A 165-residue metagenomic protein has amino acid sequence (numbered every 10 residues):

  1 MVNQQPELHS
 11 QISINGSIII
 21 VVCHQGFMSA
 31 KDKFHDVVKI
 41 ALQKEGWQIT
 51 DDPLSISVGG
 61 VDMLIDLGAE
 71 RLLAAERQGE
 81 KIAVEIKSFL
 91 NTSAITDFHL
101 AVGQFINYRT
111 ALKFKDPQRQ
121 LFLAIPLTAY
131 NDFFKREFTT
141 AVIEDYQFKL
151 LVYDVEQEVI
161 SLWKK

Functional and structural regions predicted by a protein language model:
N3-N15, K149-K165: Charged phosphate-binding loop/patch that engages nucleotide di/tri-phosphates or the phosphate backbone of nucleic
I14, I18-G59, A75: Acidic-basic catalytic patches of nuclease active cores, encompassing PD-(D/E)XK and other metal-cofactor nuclease
Q48-I82, D97, K164: Active-site metal-binding core of divalent-cation-utilizing nuclease and nuclease-like domains
I82-V84, F122, K149-L151: Hydrophobic/aromatic beta-strand patches that form the interior of the parallel beta-sheet core in alpha/beta enzyme
I86-F98: Short beta-strand-loop-alpha-helix junction that forms the active-site gateway of nucleic-acid-processing nucleases
F98, T110-D145, Y153-V155: Nucleic-acid nuclease catalytic cores
L100-G103: A general alpha-helical scaffold signature found inside nucleotide-binding enzyme cores
